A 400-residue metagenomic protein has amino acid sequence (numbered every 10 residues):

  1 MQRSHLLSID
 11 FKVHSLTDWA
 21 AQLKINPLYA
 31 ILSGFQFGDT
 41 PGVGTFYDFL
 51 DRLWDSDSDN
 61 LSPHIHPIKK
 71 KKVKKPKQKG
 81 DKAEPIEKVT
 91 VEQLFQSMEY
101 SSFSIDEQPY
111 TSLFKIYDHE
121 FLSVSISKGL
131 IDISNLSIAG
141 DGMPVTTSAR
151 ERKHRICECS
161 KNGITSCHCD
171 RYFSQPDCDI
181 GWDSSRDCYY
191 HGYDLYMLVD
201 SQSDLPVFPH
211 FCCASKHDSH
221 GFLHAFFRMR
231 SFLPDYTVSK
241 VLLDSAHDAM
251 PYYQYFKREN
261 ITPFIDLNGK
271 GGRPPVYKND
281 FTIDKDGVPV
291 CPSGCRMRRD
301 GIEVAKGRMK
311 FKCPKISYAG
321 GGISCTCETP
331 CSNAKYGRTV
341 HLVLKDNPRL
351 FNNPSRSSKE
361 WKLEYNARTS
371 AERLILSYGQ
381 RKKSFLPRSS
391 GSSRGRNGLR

Functional and structural regions predicted by a protein language model:
M1-K24: Gly/serine-rich nucleotide phosphate-binding loop at the start of the catalytic core of nucleotide/ADP-ribose-handling
M1-R3, L7, T45, S393-N397: Basic, short loop/linker segments at the boundary and entry of helix-turn-helix/winged-helix-like folds
L16-G34, H66-P67, K72: DNA-recognition alpha helix
L23-K24, D280-K306, L344-S390: Short amphipathic alpha-helical "interface-anchor" segments enriched in bulky aromatics
S33-W54: Major-groove recognition helix of helix-turn-helix-like DNA-binding domains
D55-K240, S245-R258, N268: Polybasic low-complexity intrinsically disordered regions
A139, C157, G163-P176, G181 (+1 more regions): Long, low-complexity, polar/charged, intrinsically disordered or flexibly structured peripheral segments
S219-Y318: An internal, acidic/charged active-site-proximal segment that coordinates divalent cations and/or engages
